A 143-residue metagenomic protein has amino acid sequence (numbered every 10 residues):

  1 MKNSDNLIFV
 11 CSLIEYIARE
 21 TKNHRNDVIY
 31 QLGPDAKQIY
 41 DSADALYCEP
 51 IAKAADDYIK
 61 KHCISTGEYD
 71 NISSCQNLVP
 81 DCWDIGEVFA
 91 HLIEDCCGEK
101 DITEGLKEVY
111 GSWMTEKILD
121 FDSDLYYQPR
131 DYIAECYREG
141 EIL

Functional and structural regions predicted by a protein language model:
M1-S4, C75: Long, charged low-complexity interaction segments
N3, L7, S12-K61: N-terminal interaction modules that seed assembly of large macromolecular complexes
L7, C11, I29, A52-K60 (+6 more regions): Generic detector of well-ordered alpha-helical segments enriched in charged/polar residues, highlighting helical
A18, L32-A36, I59-C63, L92-C97 (+4 more regions): Generic secondary-structure transition motif, activating predominantly at the C-termini of alpha-helices
H24, P50, D101, Q128-P129: Alpha-helix capping and helix-coil boundary motifs
S42-L46, I59-T66, E87-H91, I118-D124 (+1 more regions): Short, charged low-complexity intrinsically disordered segments located at boundaries of structured domains
S65-M114: Amphipathic protein-protein interaction modules
Y110-L143: Glycine-rich, aromatic-bearing surface loops/beta-hairpins
